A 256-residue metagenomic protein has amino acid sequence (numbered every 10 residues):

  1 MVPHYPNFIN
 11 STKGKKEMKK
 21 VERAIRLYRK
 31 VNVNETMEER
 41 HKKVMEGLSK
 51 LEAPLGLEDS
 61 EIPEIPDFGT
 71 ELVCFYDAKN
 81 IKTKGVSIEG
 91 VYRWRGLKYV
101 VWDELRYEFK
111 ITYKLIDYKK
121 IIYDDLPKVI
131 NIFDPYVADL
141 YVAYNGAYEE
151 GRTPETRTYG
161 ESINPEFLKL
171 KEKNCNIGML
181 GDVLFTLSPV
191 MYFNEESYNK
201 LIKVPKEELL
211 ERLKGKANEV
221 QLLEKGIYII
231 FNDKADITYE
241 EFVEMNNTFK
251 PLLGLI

Functional and structural regions predicted by a protein language model:
M1-K16: N-terminal amphipathic/basic-hydrophobic helices that include classical n-h-c signal peptides and signal-anchor
P3, E89-Y92, P135, D139 (+3 more regions): Generic detector of bulky aromatic hydrophobic side chains
N7-N10, K120-I121, L209-L213: Short amphipathic alpha-helical surface micro-motifs
F8-N10, K43-M45, D134: Generic signature of intrinsically disordered, low-complexity, basic-rich segments and short cationic peptides
G14-D59, Y148-I256: C-terminal interaction module
H41, S49-T156: Internal, hydrophobic cores of structured domains that mediate oligomerization or house catalytic pockets within large
